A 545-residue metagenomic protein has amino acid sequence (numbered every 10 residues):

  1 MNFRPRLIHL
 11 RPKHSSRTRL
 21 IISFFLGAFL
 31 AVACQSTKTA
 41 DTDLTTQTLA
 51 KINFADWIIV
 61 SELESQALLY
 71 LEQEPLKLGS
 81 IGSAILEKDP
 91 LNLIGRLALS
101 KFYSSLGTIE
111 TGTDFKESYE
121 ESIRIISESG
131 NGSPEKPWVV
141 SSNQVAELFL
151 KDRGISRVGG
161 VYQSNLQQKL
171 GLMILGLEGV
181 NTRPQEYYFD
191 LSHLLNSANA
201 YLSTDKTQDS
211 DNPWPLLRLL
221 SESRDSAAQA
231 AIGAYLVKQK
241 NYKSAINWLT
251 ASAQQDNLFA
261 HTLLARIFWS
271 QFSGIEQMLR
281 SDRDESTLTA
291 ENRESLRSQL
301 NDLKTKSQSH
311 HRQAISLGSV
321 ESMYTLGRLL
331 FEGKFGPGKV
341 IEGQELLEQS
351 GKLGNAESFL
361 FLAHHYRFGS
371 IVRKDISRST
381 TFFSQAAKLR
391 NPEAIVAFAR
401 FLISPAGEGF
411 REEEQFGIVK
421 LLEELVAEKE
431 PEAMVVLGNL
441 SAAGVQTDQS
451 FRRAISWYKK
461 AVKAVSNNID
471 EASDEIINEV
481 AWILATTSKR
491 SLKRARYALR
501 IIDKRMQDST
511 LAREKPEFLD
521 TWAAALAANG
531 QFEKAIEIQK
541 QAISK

Functional and structural regions predicted by a protein language model:
Q35-G79, V139-E222: N-terminal alpha-helical interaction modules that lie
A50-E128: Alpha-helical protein-protein interaction scaffolds
A50-E72, E471-R513, E517: Alpha-helical adaptor scaffolds
L91, S223-D225, Q255-L258, L264 (+13 more regions): Short helix-capping/linker turns of helical repeat alpha-solenoids
S104-I125, I455-V462, F532-S544: TPR/TPR-like (Sel1-like) alpha-helical repeat modules
S210, Q239-N247, G274-R280, R297-H310 (+5 more regions): Structural signature of tandem alpha-helical TPR/SEL1-like repeats, specifically the intra-repeat loop/turn
Q229-K238, A265-I275, S286-E294, S298 (+5 more regions): Hydrophobic face of amphipathic alpha-helices that form TPR/SEL1-like repeat modules and related alpha-solenoid
